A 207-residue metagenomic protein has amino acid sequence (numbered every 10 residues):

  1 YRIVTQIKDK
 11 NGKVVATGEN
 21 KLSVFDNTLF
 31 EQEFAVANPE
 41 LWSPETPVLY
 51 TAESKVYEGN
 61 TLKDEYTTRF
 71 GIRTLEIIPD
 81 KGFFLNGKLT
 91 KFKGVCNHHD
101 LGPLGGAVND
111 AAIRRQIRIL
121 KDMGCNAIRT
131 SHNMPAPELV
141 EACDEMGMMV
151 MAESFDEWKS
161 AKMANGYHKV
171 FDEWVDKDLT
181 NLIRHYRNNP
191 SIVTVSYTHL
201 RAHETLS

Functional and structural regions predicted by a protein language model:
Y1-P137, A142, M146-V150, V193-T194 (+1 more regions): Secreted/periplasmic carbohydrate-active enzymes, especially glycoside hydrolases
H98-P103, E157-M163: Conserved radical SAM core fold
M134-A136, D156-W158, L200: Active-site-proximal loop/turn and secondary-structure-junction residues that shape catalytic pockets, frequently
L139, L182, T198: Aromatic/hydrophobic pocket-lining residues that form π-stacking "cages" and hydrophobic walls in ligand
S160-D176: Active-site-adjacent "subsite" loops/lids of carbohydrate-active enzymes
D172-N189: An active-site-proximal structural segment forming one wall of the substrate-binding cleft that immediately precedes
H199-S207: Single conserved hydrophobic/aromatic residue that forms the stacking wall/gate of nucleotide- or nucleobase-binding
